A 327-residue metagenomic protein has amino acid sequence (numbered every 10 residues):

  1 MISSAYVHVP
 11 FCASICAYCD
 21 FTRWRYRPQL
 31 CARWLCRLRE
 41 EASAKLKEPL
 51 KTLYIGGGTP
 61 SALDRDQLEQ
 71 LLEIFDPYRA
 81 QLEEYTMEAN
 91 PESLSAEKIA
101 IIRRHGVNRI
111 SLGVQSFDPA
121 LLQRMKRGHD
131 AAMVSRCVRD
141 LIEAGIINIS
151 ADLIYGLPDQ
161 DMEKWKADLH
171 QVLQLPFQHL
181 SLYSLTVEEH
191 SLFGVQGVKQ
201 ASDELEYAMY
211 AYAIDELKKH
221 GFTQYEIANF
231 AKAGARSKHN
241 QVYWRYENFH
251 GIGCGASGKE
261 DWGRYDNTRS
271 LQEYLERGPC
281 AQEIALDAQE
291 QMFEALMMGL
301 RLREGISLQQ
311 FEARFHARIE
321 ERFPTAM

Functional and structural regions predicted by a protein language model:
M1-V9: Immediate flanking context of iron-sulfur cluster ligation sites
I2, R23-K45, K51-A317: C-terminal scaffold of the Radical SAM
P10-R23: Local cysteine-cluster metal-coordination motifs and their immediate loop/turn environment, predominantly Fe-S cluster
H316-M327: Short amphipathic alpha-helical interaction segments
